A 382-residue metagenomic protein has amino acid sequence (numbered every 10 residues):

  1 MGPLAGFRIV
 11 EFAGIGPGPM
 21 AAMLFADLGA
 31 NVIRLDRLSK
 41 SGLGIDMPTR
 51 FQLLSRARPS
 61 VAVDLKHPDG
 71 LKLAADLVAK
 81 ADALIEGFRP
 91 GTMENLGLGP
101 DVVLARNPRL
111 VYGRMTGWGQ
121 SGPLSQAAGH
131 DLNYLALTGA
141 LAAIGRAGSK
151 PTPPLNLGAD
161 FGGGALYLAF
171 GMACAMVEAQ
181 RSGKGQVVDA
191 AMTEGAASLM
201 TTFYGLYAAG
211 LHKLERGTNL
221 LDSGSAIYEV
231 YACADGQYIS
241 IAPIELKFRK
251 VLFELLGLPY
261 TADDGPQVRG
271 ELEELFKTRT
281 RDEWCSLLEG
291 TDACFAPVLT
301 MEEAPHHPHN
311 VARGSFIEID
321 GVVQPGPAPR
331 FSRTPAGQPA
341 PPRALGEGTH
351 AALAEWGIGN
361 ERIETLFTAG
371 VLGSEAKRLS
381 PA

Functional and structural regions predicted by a protein language model:
M1-G171, A175-R181, E215, D282 (+2 more regions): N-terminal helix-loop segment corresponding to the beta1-alpha1 unit of nucleotide/adenylate-binding folds
M1-S39, A75, L104-R106, V111-G113 (+1 more regions): Acyl-CoA thioester-binding alpha/beta core of soluble enzymes
V61, V188-A190, F295: Generic structural signal for residues in well-ordered beta-strands
E86, A190-T193, I241-P243: Active-site-adjacent beta-strand anchor residues
G119-P123, E194-L199: Flexible, glycine-rich beta-alpha linker
T138, G164-G185, S198-A209, F253-L258: Oxidoreductase and adenylate-handling cofactor-binding alpha/beta cores
G185-T193, E364-F367: Beta-strand segments within the central parallel beta-sheet cores of soluble alpha/beta enzyme folds
